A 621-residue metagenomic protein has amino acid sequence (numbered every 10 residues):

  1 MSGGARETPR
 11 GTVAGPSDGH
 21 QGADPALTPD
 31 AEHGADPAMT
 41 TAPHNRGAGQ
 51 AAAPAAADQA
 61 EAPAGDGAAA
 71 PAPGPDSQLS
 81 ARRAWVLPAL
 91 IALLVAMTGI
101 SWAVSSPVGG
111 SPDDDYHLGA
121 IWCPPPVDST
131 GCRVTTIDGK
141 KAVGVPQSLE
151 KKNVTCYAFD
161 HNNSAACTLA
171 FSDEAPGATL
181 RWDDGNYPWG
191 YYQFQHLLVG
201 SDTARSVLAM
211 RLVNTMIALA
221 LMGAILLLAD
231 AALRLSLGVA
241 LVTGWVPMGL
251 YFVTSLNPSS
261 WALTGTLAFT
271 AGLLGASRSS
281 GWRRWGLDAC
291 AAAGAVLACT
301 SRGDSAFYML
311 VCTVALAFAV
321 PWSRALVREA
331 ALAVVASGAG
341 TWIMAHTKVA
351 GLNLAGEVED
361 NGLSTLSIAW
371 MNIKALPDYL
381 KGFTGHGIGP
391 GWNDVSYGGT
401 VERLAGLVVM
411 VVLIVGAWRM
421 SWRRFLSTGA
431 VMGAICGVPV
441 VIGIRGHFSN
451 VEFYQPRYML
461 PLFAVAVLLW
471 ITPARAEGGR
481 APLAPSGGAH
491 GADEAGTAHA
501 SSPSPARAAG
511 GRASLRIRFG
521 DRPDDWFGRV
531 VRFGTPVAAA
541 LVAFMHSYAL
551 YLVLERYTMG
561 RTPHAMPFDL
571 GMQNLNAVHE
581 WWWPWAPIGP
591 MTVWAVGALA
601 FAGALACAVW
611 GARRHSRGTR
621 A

Functional and structural regions predicted by a protein language model:
M1-I100, R328-V335, R529-A540, F601-A621: Start-transfer (signal-anchor) and selected internal transmembrane alpha helices of multi-pass inner/ER membrane
P126-A204: Interfacial juxtamembrane loops and adjacent helix segments that form the catalytic/substrate-binding surfaces
A209-L233: Transmembrane-helix motifs of polytopic, lipid-linked glycan transferases
D230-A232, S323-A330, V412-A434, H615-T619: Membrane-interface helix-loop-helix junctions at transmembrane boundaries of multi-pass membrane enzymes, predominantly
T254-A262: Short acidic/glycine- and proline-prone juxtamembrane loop motifs at membrane-interface regions of multi-pass membrane
G272-S280, W285-G286, A306-S337: Perimembrane helix-loop-helix junctions
V320, G340, L352-S364, R518-A621: Transmembrane helical bundles and short interhelical boundary loops of multi-pass, membrane-embedded
R328-E329, W342-A417, L570-A595: Membrane-lumen/periplasm interface segments of multi-pass, membrane-embedded glycan/lipid transferases
